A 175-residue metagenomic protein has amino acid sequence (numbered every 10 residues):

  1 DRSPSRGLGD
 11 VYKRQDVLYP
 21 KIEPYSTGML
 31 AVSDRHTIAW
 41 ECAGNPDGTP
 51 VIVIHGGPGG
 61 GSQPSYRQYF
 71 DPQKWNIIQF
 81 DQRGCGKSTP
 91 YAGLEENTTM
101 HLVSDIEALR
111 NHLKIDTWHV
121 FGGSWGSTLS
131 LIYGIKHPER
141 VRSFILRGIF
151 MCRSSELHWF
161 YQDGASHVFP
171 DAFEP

Functional and structural regions predicted by a protein language model:
D1-Y12: Single conserved hydrophobic/aromatic residue that forms the stacking wall/gate of nucleotide- or nucleobase-binding
D16-C42: N-terminal cap/lid segment of alpha/beta-hydrolase-fold proteins
V32-P90: Conserved HGGG/HGGXW glycine-rich cap/lid loop of the alpha/beta-hydrolase fold
P90-V103, S155-D163: Catalytic nucleophile-loop/oxyanion-hole region of alpha/beta-hydrolase and closely related hydrolase-like folds
M100-W118: Conserved acidic catalytic loop of the alpha/beta-hydrolase fold
W118, G122-S124: Conserved alpha/beta-hydrolase "nucleophile elbow" surrounding the catalytic nucleophile
S127-P138, F144: Short glycine-enriched nucleophile-adjacent loop and the immediately C-terminal alpha-helix near the catalytic center
E139-P175: A catalytic-pocket lid/entrance helix-loop region that shapes and gates access to the active site across common
